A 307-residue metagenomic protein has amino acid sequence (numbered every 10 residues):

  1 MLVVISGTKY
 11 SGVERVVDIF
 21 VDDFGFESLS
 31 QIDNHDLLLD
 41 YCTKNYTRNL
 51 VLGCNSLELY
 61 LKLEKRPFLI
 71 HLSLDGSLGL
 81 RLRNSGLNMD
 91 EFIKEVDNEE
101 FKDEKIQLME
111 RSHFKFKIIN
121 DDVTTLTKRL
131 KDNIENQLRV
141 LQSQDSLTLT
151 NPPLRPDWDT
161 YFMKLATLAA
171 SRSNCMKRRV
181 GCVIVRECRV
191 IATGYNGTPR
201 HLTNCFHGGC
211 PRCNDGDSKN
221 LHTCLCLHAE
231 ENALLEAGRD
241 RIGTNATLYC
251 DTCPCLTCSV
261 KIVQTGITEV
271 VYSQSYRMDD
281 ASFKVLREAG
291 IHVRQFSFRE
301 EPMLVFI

Functional and structural regions predicted by a protein language model:
M1-I5, N45-L52, L69, C182 (+1 more regions): Generic beta-sheet signal
V3-K9, V21, G25, Q31 (+1 more regions): Zinc-dependent deaminase catalytic domain
E14-D40: Conserved substrate/cofactor phosphate-moiety recognition/catalytic segment in nucleotide-dependent phosphotransferases
V17-D18, L39, Y60-E64, K105-I106 (+1 more regions): Short amphipathic alpha-helical segments and helix-helix/interface helices
S30-D33, N49-L50, K94-E95, T247-Y249: Short, flexible loop segments at the rims of nucleotide/cofactor-binding pockets, characterized by
L37, L57-Y60, G79-Q142: Small-molecule kinase domains that catalyze NTP-dependent phosphoryl transfer to phosphate-bearing small molecules
L39-N88: ATP-dependent NMP and nucleoside kinases share a basic, alpha-helical "lid"
L74, K115, Q295-S297: Charged, structured surface patches that assemble and position nucleic-acid processing machinery
